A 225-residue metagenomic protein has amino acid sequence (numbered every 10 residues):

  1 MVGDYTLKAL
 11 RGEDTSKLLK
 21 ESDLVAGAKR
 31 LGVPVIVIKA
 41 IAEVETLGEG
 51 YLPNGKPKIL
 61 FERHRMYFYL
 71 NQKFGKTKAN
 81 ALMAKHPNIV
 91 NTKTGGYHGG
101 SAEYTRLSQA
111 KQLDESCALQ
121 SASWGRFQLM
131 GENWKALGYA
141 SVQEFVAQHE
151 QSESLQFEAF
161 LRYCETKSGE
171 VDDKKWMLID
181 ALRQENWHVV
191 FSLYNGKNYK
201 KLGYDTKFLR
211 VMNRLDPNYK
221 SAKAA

Functional and structural regions predicted by a protein language model:
D4-S221: Catalytic glycan-binding domains that act on GlcNAc-containing polysaccharides
